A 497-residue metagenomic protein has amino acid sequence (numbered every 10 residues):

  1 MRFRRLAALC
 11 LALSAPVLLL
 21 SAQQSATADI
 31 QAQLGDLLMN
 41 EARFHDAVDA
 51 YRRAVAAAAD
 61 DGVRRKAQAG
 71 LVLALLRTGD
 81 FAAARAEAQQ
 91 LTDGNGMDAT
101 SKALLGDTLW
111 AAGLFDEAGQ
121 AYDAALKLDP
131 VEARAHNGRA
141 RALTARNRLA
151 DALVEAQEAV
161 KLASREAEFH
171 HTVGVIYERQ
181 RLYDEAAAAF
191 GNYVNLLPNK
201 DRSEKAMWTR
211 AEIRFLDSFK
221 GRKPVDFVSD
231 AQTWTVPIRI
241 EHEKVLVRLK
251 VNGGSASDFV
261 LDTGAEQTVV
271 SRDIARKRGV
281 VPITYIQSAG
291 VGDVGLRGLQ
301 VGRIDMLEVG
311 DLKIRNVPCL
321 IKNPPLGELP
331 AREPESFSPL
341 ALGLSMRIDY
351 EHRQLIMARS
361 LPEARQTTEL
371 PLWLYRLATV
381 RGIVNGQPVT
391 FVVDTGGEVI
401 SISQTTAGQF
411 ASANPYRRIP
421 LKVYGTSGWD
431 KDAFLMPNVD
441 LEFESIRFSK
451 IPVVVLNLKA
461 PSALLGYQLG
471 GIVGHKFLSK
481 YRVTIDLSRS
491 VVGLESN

Functional and structural regions predicted by a protein language model:
M1-F3: N-terminal secretory signal peptides that target proteins for export/translocation
A8-L18: Bacterial N-terminal signal peptides
V17, Q24-S25, L372, N438: Generic low-complexity segments that are intrinsically disordered, proline-rich and/or Lys/Arg-biased
L20-A69: N-terminal leader/linker segments that initiate helical-solenoid repeat arrays
N40-D49, R53, K66-A86, Q90-G94 (+1 more regions): Pepsin/retropepsin-fold aspartyl endopeptidases
